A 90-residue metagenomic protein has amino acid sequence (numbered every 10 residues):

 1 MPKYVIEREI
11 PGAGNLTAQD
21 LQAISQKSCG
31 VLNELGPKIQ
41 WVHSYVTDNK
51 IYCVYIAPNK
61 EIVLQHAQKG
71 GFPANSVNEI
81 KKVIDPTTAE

Functional and structural regions predicted by a protein language model:
M1-N33, Q40, D85-E90: Short S/T/G/P-rich N-terminal loop/turn motif that feeds into the first structured element of a domain
I6-R8, W41-A67: Short, well-ordered beta-strand segments in beta-rich or mixed alpha/beta enzyme and ligand-binding folds
P37-H43, S76: A short linear hydrophobic-aromatic micro-motif
D48, V83-I84: Short secondary-structure capping/turn micro-motifs that flank functional sites
P58-V83: An amphipathic, aromatic/His-enriched active-site/gating alpha helix that lines ligand/cofactor pockets
